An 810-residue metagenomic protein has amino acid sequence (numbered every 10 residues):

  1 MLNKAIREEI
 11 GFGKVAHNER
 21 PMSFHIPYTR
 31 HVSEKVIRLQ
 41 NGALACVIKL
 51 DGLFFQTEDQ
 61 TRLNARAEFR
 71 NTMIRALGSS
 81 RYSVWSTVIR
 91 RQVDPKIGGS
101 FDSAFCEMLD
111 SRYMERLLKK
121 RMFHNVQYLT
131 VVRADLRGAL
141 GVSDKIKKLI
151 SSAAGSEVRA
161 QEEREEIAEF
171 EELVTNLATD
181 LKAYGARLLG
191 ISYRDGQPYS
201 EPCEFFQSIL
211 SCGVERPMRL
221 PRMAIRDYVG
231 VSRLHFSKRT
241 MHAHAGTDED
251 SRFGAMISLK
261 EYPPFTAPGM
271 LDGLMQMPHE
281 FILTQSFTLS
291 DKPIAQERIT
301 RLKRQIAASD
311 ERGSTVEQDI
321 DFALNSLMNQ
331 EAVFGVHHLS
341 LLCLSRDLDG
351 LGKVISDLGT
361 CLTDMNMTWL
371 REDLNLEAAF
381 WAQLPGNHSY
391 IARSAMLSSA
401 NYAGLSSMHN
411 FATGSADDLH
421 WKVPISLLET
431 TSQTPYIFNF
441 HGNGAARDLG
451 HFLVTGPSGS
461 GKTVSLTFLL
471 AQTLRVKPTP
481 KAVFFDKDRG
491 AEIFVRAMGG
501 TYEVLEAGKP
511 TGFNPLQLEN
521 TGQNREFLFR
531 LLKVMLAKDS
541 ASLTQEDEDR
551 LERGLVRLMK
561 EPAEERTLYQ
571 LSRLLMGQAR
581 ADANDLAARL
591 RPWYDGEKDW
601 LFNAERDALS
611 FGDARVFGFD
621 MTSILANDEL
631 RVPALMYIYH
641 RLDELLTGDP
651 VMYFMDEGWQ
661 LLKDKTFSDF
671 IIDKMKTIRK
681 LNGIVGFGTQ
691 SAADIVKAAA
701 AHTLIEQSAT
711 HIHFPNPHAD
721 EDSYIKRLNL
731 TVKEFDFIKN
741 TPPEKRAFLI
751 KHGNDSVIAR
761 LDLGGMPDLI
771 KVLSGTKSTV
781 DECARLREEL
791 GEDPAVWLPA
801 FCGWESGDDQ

Functional and structural regions predicted by a protein language model:
M1-T413: Extended, folded cores of ATP/NTP-driven motor/assembly subunits in large transport and secretion machines
L53, Q60-G78, D272-M275, M367-T368 (+8 more regions): P-loop NTPase motor domains
V454: Hydrophobic anchor at the beta1->P-loop junction of P-loop NTPases
S458: The conserved Walker
K462: Conserved lysine of the Walker
S465: Hydrophobic positions on the alpha1 helix immediately C-terminal to the Walker A/P-loop
Q472-V483: Post-Walker A helix-loop "phosphate-sensing" segment adjacent to the P-loop in P-loop NTPases
G500-E503, A700-H713: A short helix-turn-beta junction within AAA+ P-loop NTPase domains corresponding to the substrate/partner-engaging
